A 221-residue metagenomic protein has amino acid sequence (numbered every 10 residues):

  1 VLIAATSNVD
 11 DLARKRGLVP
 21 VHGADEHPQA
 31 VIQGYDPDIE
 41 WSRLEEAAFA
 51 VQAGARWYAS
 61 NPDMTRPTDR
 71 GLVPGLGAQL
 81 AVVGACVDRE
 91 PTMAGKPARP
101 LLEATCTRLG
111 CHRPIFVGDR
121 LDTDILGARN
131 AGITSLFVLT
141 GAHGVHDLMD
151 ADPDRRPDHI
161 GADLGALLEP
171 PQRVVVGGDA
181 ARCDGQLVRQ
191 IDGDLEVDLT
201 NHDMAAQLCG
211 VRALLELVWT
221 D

Functional and structural regions predicted by a protein language model:
L2-D221: Asp-based, Mg2+/Mn2+-dependent phosphohydrolase catalytic module
